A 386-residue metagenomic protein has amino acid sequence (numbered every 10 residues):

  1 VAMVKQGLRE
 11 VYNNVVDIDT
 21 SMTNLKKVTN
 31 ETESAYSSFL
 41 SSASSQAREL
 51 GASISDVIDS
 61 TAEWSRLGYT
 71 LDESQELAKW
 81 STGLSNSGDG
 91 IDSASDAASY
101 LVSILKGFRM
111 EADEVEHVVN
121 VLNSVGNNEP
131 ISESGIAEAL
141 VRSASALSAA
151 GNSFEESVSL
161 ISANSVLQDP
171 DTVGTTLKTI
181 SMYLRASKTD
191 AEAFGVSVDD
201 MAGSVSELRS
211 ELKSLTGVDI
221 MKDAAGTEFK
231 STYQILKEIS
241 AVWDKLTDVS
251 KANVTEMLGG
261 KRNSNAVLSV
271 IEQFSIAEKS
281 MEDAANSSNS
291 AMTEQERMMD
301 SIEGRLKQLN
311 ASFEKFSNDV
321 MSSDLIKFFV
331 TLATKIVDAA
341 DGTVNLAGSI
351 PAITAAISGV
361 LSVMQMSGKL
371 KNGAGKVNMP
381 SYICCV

Functional and structural regions predicted by a protein language model:
A2, R9, V16, S37 (+17 more regions): Register-specific recognition of a single heptad position within extended alpha-helical repeats
A2-E49, D56-L67, Q75-G88, S95-N128 (+8 more regions): Small-residue helix-packing and pore-constriction motifs in hydrophobic alpha-helices
V4, L8, L71, Q75 (+5 more regions): Hydrophobic, low-dielectric interface segments
E10, E49, Y69, N128 (+12 more regions): Non-transmembrane, amphipathic alpha-helical segments
S41, E138, G226, N253-M257 (+1 more regions): Short, charged, amphipathic alpha-helical segments
A52, I131, A186, D190 (+5 more regions): Intrinsically disordered or highly flexible coil/loop and linker segments, enriched in small and charged/polar residues
A52-S55, I91-D92, L167-V173, E228-F229 (+1 more regions): Structural motif
D199-E314: Hydrophobic, often aromatic-rich secondary-structure segments at membrane interfaces
